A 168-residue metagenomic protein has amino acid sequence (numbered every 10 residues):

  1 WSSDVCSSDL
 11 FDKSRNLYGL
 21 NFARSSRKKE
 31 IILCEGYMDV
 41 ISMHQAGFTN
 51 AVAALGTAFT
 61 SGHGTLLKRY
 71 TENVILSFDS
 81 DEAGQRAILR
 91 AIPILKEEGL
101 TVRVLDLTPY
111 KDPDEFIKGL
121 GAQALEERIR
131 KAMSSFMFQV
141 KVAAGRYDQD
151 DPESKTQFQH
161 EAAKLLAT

Functional and structural regions predicted by a protein language model:
W1-S2, L76, M133-S134: Intrinsically disordered, low-complexity segments enriched in Ser/Pro/Gly/Ala and basic residues
S3-Y70, V74, A87-I88: Phosphate-handling DNA/RNA-contact segment within nucleic-acid enzymes
D4, D9-D12, D39, D79-D81 (+3 more regions): Acidic-enriched, low-complexity/disordered segments with a strong bias for Aspartate over Glutamate
S25, T57-P109, F116-L125, I129: Conserved catalytic cores of soluble enzyme domains, especially glycine-rich substrate-binding beta-alpha loops
V40, I92, A163: Short glycine-/small-residue-rich flexible loop motifs, especially phosphate/cofactor-binding loops
T101-T168: C-terminal or mid-to-C-terminal helical accessory/interaction module adjacent to the motor/catalytic core
